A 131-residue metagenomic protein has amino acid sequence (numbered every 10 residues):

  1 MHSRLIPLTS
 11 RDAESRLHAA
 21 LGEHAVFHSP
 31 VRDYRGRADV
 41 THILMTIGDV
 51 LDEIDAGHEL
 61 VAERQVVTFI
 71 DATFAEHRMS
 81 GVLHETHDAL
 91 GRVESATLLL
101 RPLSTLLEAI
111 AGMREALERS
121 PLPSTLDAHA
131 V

Functional and structural regions predicted by a protein language model:
M1-V131: C-terminal and inter-domain tail/linker signature
